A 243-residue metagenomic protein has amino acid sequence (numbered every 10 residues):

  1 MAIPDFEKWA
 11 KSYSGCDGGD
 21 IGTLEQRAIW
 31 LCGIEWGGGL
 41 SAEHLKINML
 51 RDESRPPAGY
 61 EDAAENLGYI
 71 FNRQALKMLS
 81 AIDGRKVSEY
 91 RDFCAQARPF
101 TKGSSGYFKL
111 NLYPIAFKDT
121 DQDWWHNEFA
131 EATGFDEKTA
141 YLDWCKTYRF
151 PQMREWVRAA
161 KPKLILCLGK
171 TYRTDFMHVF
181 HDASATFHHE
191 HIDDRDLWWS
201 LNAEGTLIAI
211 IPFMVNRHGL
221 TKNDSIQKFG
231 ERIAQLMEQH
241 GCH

Functional and structural regions predicted by a protein language model:
M1-A10, T133-R154, Y172-H243: C-terminal capping/extension of enzyme domains
M1-G84, R91-K102, K146, F150-Q152 (+2 more regions): Active-site and ligand/interface coordination hotspots across diverse enzymes and nucleic-acid-associated assemblies
R27, T101-Y107, S200-A209: Beta-strand-turn-beta hairpins that frame and shape the catalytic cleft of phosphate-ester-processing enzymes
A28-W30, F108, L164-L166: Conserved beta-strand elements of the Class I
E35-G39, Y113-F117, K170-T174, F213-H218: Short, solvent-exposed loop/turn segments at secondary-structure junctions
A58-L67, P114, D119-T147: Surface-exposed cleft-lining segments at the edges of enzyme active sites
L79, R85-F129, D194-D196: Active-site cradle of extracellular carbohydrate-active enzymes
M153-L168: Proline-aspartate-enriched helix->loop->beta-strand connector
